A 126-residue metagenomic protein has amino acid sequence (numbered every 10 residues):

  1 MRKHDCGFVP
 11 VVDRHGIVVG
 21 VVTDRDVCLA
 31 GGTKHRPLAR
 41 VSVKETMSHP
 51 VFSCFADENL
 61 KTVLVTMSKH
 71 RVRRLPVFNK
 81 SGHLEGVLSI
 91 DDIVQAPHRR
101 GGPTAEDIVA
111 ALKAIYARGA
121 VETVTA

Functional and structural regions predicted by a protein language model:
M1-D5, V12, S53-R71, V77-K80: The conserved cystathionine-beta-synthase
C6, P10, V18-T33, V72 (+2 more regions): Short beta->alpha transition motifs characteristic of CBS
A30-G31, T46, T66: Amphipathic alpha-helical segments that mediate coupling or scaffolding at interfaces
P37-A39, K69: Short flexible coil/turn linkers enriched for glycine and charged/polar residues that connect secondary-structure
R40-V51: Bateman (tandem CBS) regulatory domains
H83-E85, S89-A126: Cytosolic regulatory modules rich in charged/polar residues
